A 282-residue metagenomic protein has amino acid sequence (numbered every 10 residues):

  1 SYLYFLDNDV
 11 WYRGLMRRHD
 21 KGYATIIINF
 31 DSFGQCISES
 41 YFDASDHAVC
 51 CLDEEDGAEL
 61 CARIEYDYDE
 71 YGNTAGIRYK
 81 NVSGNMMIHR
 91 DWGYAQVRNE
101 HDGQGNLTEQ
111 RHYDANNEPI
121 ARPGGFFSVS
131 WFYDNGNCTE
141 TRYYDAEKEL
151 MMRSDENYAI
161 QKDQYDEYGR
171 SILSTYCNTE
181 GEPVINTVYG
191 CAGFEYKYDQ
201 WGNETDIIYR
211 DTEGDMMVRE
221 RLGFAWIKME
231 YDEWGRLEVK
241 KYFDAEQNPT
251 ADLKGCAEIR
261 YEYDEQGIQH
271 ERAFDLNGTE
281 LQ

Functional and structural regions predicted by a protein language model:
S1-Q282: Buried hydrophobic residues that stabilize the cores of well-folded domains
